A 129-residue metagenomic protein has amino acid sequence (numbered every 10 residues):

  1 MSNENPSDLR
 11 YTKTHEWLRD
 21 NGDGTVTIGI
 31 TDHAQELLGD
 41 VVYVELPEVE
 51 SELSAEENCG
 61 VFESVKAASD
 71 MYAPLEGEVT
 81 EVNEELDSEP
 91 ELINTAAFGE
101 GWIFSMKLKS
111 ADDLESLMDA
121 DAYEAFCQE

Functional and structural regions predicted by a protein language model:
M1-N58, E91, T95-E129: Acidic, low-complexity mobile loops and tails
S2-N5, E78-E84: Short, mixed-charge, low-aromatic patches
L18-D20, V65, V82-E85, A111: Residue-level recognition of beta-strand microenvironments
V65-A67, L75: Periplasm/extracytoplasmic soluble domains of Gram-negative envelope assemblies and related organellar analogs
S69, D87, D113: Conserved protein kinase catalytic core
E76, T80, D87-S88, N94: Charged, amphipathic alpha-helical coiled-coil/dimerization segments
